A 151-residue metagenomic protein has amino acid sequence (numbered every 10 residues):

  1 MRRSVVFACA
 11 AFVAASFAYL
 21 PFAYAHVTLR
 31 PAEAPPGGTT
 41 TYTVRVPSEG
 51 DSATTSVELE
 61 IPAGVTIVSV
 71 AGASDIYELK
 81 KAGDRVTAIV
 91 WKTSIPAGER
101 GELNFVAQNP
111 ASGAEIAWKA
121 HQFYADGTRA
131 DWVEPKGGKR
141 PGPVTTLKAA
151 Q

Functional and structural regions predicted by a protein language model:
M1-C9: Bacterial N-terminal signal peptides that target proteins for export
A8-Y19: Bacterial N-terminal signal peptides
Y19-A25: Sec/Tat signal peptide C-region and signal peptidase I cleavage site
R30-S69: Low-complexity, serine/threonine/proline/glycine-rich extracellular segments that form mucin-like
P31, V90-I95: Beta-strand-rich interaction surfaces with strong enrichment in secreted/lumenal proteins
P36, F123-Q151: Extracytoplasmic/periplasmic copper-protein system
P62-T87, P135, P143-A149: A surface/secretory-pathway sequence property marking extracellular, secreted, or lumenal proteins enriched
S94-A114: Low-complexity, intrinsically disordered segments enriched in Ser/Thr together with acidic residues
